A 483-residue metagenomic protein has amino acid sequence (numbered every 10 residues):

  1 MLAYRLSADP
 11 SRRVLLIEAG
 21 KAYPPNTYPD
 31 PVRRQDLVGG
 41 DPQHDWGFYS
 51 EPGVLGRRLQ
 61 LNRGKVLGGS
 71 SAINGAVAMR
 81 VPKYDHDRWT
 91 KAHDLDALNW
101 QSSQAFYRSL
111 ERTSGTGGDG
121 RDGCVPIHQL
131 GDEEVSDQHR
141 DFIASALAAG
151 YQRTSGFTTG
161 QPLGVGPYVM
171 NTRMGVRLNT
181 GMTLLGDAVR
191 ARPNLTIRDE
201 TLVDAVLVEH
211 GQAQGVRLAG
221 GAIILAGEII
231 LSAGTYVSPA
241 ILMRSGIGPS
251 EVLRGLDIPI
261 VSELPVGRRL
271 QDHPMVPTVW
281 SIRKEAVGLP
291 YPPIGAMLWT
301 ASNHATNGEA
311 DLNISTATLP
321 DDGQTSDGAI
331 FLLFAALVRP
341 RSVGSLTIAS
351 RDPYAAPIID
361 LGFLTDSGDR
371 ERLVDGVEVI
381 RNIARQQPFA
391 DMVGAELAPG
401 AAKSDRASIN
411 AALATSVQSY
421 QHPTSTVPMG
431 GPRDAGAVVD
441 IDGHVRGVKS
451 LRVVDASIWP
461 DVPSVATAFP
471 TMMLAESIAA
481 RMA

Functional and structural regions predicted by a protein language model:
M1-S109, P259-R268, H273, P277-I282: N-terminal glycine-rich phosphate/pyrophosphate-binding loop and immediately adjacent elements
R5-L15, G20-P25, F106, A205-V206 (+2 more regions): Glycine-rich loop(s) and the adjacent beta-strand/alpha-helix scaffold that form part
D9-V14, W100, R192-T196, A226-G227 (+1 more regions): Loop/turn elements at helix/coil->beta-strand transitions in domains of secreted/extracellular proteins
P31-R34, G47-Y49, G164-V176, R198-D199 (+4 more regions): A glycine-rich dinucleotide-binding beta-alpha-beta segment and adjacent secondary-structure elements that constitute
K91-A205, E209-A213, P277-S281, G288-L289 (+2 more regions): Conserved redox-cofactor binding core of oxidoreductases
A146, D257-P259, E378-F389, L474-A483: Internal hydrophobic alpha-helix adjacent to the cofactor/substrate pocket in enzyme cavities
P274-E378, N382, Y420-S425, R433 (+2 more regions): FAD cofactor-binding and catalytic pocket of flavoenzymes
D461-R481: A conserved FAD-binding loop/helix module that cradles the flavin
